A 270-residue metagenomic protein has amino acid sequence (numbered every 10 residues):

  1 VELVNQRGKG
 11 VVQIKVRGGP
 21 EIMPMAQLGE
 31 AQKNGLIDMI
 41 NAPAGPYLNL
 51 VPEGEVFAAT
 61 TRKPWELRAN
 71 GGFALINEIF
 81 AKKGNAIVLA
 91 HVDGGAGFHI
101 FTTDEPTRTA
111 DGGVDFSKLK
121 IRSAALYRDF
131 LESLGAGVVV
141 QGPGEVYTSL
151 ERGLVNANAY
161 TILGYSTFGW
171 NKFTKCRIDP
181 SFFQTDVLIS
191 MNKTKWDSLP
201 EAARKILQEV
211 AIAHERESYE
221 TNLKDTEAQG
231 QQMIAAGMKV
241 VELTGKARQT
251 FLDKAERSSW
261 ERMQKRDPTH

Functional and structural regions predicted by a protein language model:
V1-E66, K82, A86-H270: N-terminal secretory/targeting leader peptides
